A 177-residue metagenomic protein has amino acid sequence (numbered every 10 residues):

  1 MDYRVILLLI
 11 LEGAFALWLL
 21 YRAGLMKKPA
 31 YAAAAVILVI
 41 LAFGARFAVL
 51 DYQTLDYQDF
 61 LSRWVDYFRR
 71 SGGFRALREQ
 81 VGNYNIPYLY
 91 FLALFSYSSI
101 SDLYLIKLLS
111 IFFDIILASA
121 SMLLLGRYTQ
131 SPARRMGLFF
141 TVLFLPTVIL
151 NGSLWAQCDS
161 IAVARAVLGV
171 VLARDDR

Functional and structural regions predicted by a protein language model:
D2-D59, I111, F144-P146, L150: Transmembrane signal-anchor helices characteristic of membrane glycosylation enzymes that use polyprenol
D2-R4, I86, I100-S119: Loop-to-helix entry region of an early transmembrane alpha helix in multi-pass inner-membrane enzymes
L8-G13, D114, C158-V167: Hydrophobic core segments of transmembrane alpha-helices in multi-pass, intramembrane catalytic enzymes
F15, L19, L108-T129, L168: Transmembrane-helix motifs of polytopic, lipid-linked glycan transferases
R22-M26, A120-M136, V171-D176: Transmembrane alpha-helical segments of multipass membrane enzymes and assembly factors that act on membrane-embedded
A30-L38, S101-L109, S131-L138: Membrane-interface starts of transmembrane alpha-helices
F60-R69, F74-L105: Short hydrophobic/aromatic helix or loop-helix immediately within or flanking a transmembrane segment in polytopic
R135-A173: Membrane-embedded helix bundles of polyisoprenyl
